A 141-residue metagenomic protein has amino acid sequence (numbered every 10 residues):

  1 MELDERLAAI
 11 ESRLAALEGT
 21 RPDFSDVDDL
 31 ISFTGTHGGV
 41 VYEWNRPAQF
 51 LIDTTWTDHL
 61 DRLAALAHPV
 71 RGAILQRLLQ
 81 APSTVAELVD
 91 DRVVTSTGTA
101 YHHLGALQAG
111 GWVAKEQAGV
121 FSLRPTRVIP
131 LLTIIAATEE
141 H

Functional and structural regions predicted by a protein language model:
M1-F24: Amphipathic alpha-helical oligomerization/assembly segments
A16-N45: Eukaryotic acidic, serine/proline-rich intrinsically disordered low-complexity regions that function as flexible
E43-G72: Short alpha-helical segments that sit at the start of domains
A64-A67, A118-T138: Short, cationic-aromatic polyanion-contact patches
P69-G72, L78-T84: Short capping segments at the starts of secondary-structure elements
E87-D91: A short acidic, leucine-rich amphipathic alpha-helix
V94-Q108: Short amphipathic alpha-helical interaction segments
Q108-G119: A short, conserved structural fragment
